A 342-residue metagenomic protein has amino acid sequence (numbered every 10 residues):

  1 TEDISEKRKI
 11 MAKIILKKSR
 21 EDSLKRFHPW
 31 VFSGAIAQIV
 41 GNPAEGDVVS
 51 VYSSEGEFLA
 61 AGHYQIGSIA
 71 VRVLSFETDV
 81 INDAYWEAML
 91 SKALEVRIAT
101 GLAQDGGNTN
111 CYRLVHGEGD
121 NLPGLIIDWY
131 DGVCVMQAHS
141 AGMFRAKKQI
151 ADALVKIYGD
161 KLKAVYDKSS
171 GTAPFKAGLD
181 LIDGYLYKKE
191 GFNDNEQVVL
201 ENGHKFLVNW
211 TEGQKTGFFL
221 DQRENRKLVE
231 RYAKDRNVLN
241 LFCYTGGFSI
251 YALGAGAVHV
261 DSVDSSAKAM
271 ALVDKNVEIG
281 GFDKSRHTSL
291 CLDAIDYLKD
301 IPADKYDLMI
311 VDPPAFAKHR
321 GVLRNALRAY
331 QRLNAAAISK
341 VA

Functional and structural regions predicted by a protein language model:
K7-D131: Non-catalytic accessory regions of SAM-dependent methyltransferases
V51, A60, C134-Q137, V199 (+1 more regions): Short hydrophobic-aromatic micro-motifs
H63-S68, A141, T211-Q214: A short, sequence-level motif marking secondary-structure junctions
A84, A88, K92-L102, G106-N108 (+2 more regions): A short, charged
V115-L122, I126-D128, F144-F218, K227: Non-catalytic substrate-recognition/targeting regions of SAM-dependent transferases
D131-M143: A short interface-forming secondary-structure element
G191-A342: Rossmann-like S-adenosyl-L-methionine
